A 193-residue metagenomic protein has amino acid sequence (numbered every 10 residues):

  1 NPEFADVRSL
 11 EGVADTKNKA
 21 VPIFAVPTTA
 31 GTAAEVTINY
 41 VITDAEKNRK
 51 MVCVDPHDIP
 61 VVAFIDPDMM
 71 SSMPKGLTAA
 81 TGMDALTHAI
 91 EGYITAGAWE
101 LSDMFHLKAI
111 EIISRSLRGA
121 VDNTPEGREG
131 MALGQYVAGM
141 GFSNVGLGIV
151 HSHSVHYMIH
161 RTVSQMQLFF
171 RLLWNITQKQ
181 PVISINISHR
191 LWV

Functional and structural regions predicted by a protein language model:
N1, R118-E129, N186-V193: C-terminal helix-coil-helix/basic helical segment that borders enzyme active sites and/or dimer interfaces and provides
N1-D68: Glycine/threonine-rich beta-strand-loop-alpha-helix active-site module that forms ligand/phosphate-binding
P2-E3, Y93-W99, V145-G146, I176-I183: Short helix-capping/linker segments at secondary-structure and domain boundaries
G31, Y136-R161: Glycine-rich phosphate/pyrophosphate-binding beta-alpha loops
N39-N144: Carboxylate- and glycine-rich phosphate/diphosphate-binding segment that chelates Mg2+/Mn2+
M83, I110, V150, M166-Q167 (+1 more regions): A general structural signal for well-ordered alpha-helical segments in protein cores
M158-V193: Gly/Pro-rich interdomain helix-loop hinge
